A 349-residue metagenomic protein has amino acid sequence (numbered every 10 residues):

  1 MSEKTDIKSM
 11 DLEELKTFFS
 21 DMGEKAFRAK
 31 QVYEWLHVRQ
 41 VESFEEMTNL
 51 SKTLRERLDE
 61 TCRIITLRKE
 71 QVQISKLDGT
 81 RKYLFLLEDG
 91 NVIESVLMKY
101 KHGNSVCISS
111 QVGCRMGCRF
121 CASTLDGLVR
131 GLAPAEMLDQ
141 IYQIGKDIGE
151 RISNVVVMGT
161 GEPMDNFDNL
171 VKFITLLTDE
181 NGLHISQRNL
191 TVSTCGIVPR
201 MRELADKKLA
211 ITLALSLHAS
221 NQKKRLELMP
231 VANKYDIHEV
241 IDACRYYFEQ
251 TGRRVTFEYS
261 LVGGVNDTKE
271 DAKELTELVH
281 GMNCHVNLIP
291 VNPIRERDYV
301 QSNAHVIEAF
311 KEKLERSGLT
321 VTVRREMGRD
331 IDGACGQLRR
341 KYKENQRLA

Functional and structural regions predicted by a protein language model:
M1-I93, R245-R254, Y259-A349: Auxiliary Fe-S-binding modules of radical SAM enzymes
S75, S109-S110, S123, S193 (+1 more regions): Short linear Ser/Thr-Pro motifs
R81, I93, N104-I108, M116 (+1 more regions): Generic beta-strand structural signal
D89-M98, H102-G103: P-loop NTP-binding catalytic core
K99-E136: Canonical Radical SAM [4Fe-4S] cluster-binding loop centered on the CxxxCxxC motif and its immediate flanking residues
T124-N154: Conserved alpha-helical substructure of the radical SAM core
G145-N154, G159-S317: Conserved AdoMet/S-adenosylmethionine-binding subsite of the radical SAM
